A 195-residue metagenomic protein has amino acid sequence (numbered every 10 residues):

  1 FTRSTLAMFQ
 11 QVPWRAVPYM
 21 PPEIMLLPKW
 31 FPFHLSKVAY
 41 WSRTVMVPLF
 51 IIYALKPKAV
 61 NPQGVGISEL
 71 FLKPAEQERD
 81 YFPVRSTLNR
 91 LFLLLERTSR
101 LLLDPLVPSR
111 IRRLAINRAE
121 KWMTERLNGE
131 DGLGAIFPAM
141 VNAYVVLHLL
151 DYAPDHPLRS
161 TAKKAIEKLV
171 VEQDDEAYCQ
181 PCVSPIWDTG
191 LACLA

Functional and structural regions predicted by a protein language model:
F1-A195: Preference for long, amphipathic alpha-helical scaffolds in soluble/luminal domains and all-alpha bundles
